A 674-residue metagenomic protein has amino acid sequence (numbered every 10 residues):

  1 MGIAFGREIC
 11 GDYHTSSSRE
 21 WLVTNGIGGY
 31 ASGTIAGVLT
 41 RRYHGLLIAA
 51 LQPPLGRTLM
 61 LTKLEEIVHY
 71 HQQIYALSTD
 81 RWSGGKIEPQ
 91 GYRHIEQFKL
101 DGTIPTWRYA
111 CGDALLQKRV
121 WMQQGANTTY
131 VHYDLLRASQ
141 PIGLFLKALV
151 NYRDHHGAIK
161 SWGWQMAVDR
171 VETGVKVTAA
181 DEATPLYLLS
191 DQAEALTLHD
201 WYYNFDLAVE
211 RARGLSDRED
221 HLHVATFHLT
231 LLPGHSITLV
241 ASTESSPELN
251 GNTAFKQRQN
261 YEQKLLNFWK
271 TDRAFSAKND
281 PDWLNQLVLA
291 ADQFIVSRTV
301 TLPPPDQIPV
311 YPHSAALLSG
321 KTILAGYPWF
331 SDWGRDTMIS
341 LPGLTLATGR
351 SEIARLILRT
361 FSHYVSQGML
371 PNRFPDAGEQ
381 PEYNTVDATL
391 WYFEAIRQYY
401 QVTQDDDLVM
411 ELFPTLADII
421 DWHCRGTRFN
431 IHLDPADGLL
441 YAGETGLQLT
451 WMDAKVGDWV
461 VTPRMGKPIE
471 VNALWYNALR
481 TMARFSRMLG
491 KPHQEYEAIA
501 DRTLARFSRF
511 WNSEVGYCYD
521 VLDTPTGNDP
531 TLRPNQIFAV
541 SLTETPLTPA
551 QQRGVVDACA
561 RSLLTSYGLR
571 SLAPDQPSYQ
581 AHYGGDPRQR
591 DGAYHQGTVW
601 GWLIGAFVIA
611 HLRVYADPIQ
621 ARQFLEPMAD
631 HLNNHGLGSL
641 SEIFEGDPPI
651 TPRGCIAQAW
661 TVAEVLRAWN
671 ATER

Functional and structural regions predicted by a protein language model:
M1-R674: Acidic, mature catalytic/reactive cores of soluble proteins
